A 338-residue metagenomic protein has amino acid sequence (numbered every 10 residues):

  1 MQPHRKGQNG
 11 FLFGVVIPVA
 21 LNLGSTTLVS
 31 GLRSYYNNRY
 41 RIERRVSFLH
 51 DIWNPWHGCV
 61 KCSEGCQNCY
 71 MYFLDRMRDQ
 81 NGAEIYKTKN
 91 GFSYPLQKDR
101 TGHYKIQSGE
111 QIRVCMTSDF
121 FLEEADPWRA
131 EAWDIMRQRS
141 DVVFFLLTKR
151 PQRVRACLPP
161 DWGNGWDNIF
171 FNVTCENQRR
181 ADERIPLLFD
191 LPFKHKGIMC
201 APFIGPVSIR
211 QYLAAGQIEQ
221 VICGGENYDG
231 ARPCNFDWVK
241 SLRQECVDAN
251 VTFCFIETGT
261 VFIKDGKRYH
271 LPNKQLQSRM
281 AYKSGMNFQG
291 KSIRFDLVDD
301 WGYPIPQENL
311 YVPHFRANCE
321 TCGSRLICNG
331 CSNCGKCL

Functional and structural regions predicted by a protein language model:
Q2-L12, V19-L23, V29-H57, R210-L338: Auxiliary Fe-S-binding modules of radical SAM enzymes
A20, G24, L32-I169, Q178-A181 (+2 more regions): Conserved Radical SAM active-site core
C66, V114, L146, L188 (+3 more regions): Conserved, mostly hydrophobic/aromatic
V114-E124, N172-V173, C223-R232: Surface-exposed cleft-lining segments at the edges of enzyme active sites
T117-D119, K149-P151, T174-Q178, A201-F203 (+2 more regions): Active-site beta-loop-alpha junctions enriched in small/polar residues
W128-I135, R184-L187, W238-L242: A general structural detector for well-ordered alpha-helical segments in enzyme core domains, enriched
R137-S140, P192, K240, V247: Anion (oxyanion) recognition and catalysis
C175-N177, D190-R210, I218-Q220, G225: Histidine/lysine/aspartate-rich catalytic loop segments that bind and position anionic ligands
